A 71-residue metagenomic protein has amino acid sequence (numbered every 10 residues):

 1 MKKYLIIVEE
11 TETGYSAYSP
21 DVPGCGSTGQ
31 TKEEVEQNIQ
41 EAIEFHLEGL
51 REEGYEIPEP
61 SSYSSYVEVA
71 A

Functional and structural regions predicted by a protein language model:
M1-L5, Q37-A71: Short, charged, surface-exposed hinge/linker loops at domain edges that act as mobile lids or interdomain connectors
I7-P20: Short aromatic-glycine-(Arg/Gly/Cys) micro-motifs in beta-strand/loop hairpins
T11, P23, Y63: A generic "binding-loop/recognition-motif" signal
S16, T28, S61: Active-site-proximal flexible loops/turns
S19-V22, I57: Hydrophobic alpha-helix-in-membranes signature
P23-K32: A short, exposed loop/beta-hairpin motif centered on an aromatic-Gly-Thr core
